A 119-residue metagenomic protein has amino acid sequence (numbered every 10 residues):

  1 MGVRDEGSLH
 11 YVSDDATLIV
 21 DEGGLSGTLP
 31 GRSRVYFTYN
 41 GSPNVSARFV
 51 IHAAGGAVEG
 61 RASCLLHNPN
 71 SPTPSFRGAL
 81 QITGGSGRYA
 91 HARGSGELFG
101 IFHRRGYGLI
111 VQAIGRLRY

Functional and structural regions predicted by a protein language model:
M1-Y119: Beta-strand-enriched cores of mature, soluble protein domains
